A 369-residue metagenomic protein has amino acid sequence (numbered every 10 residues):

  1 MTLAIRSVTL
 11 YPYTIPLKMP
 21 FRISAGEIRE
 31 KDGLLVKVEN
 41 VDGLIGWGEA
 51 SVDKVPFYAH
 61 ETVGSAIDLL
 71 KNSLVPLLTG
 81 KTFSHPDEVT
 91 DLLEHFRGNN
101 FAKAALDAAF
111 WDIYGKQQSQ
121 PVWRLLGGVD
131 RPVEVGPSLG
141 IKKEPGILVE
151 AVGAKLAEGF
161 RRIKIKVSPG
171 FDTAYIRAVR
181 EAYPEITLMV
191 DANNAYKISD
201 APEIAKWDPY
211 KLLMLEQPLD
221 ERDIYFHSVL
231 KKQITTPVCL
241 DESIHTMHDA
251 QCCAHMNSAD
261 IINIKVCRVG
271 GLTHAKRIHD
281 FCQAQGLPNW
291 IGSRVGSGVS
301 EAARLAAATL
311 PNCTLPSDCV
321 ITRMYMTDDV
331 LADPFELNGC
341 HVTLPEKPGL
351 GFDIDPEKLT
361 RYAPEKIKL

Functional and structural regions predicted by a protein language model:
M1-I45, S51-Y58, R323-D328: Structured beta-strand/loop patches that form or line metal/cofactor-binding pockets in enzymes
L3-V8, Y13-L17, G33-L34, V295-L369: Flexible C-terminal active-site loop/helix
I5, V36, G43, L74 (+10 more regions): Conserved, mostly hydrophobic/aromatic
S7, E39-Q117: Metal- or metallocofactor-binding catalytic centers and their adjacent structured scaffolds across diverse enzyme
G48, V135-P137, R161-I165, L188-A192 (+5 more regions): Hydrophobic faces of well-ordered beta-strands that scaffold small-molecule active sites in alpha/beta enzyme cores
R97, D107-L139: Glycine-rich, aromatic-flanked loop segments that form ligand/cofactor-binding clefts across common enzyme folds
R124-I234: Metal-dependent enolase-superfamily TIM-barrel catalytic cores that perform enediolate-based chemistry
K211, R222-C239, I244-H341: Shared catalytic-loop signature of beta/alpha-barrel
